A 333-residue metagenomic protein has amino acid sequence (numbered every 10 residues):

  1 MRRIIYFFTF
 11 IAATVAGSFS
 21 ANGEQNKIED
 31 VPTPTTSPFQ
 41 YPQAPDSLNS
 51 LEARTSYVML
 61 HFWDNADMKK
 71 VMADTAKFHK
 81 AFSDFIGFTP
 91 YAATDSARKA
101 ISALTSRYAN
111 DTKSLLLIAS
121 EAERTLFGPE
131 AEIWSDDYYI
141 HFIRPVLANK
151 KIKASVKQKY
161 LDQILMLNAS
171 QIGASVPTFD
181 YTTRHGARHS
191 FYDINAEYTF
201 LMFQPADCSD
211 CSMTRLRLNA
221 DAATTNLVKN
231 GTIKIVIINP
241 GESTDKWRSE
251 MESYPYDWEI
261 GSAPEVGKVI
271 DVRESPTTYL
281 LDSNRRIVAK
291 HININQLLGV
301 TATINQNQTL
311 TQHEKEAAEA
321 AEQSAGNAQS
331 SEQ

Functional and structural regions predicted by a protein language model:
M1-E29: Bacterial Sec-dependent N-terminal signal peptides
A21-R188: Oxidative protein folding and maturation machinery
K77, P205-A206, G241, N284: Solvent-exposed coil/turn segments that connect beta secondary-structure elements in extracytoplasmic/periplasmic
H189-N219, K234-V236: Short active-site neighborhood of thiol/selenol oxidoreductases, capturing the structured segment around
N195, V228-N230, I270-R273: A structural signal for short secondary-structure junctions
M213-E252, E265-G267: Structural microenvironment flanking redox-active thiols in thiol-disulfide oxidoreductases
R248-N284: Short, internal strand/loop/helix patches that form the active-site neighborhood or redox-interaction surface
S283-Q333: Thiol-/selenol-based redox modules, centered on thioredoxin-like and closely related oxidoreductase domains
